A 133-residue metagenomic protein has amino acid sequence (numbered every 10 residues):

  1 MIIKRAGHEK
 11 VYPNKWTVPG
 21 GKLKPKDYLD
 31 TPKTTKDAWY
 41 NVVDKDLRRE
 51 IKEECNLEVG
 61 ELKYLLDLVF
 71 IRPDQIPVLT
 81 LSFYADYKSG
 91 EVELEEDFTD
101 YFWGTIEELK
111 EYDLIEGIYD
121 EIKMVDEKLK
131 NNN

Functional and structural regions predicted by a protein language model:
M1-R49: Conserved Nudix-box catalytic region and its N-terminal flanking loop in Nudix hydrolases and closely related
A6-G7, G21, D86-E91, I106-E108: Short loop segments at secondary-structure junctions
N14, P19, L79-L81, D97: Residues that flank catalytic or metal-binding motifs in active/ligand-binding sites
D44, R48, I76, I115-I122: A structural signal for well-ordered alpha-helical scaffolds and beta->alpha junctions
E50, E54, E58: Short alpha-helical functional segments enriched in proximate histidine and acidic residues
E58-E61, L66-V92: Active-site-adjacent beta-strand/loop module that shapes the phosphate/pyrophosphate-binding cleft
S82-Y84, E93-V125: NUDIX/MutT-family hydrolases
D126-N133: Generic C-terminal helix-cap and adjacent flexible tail
